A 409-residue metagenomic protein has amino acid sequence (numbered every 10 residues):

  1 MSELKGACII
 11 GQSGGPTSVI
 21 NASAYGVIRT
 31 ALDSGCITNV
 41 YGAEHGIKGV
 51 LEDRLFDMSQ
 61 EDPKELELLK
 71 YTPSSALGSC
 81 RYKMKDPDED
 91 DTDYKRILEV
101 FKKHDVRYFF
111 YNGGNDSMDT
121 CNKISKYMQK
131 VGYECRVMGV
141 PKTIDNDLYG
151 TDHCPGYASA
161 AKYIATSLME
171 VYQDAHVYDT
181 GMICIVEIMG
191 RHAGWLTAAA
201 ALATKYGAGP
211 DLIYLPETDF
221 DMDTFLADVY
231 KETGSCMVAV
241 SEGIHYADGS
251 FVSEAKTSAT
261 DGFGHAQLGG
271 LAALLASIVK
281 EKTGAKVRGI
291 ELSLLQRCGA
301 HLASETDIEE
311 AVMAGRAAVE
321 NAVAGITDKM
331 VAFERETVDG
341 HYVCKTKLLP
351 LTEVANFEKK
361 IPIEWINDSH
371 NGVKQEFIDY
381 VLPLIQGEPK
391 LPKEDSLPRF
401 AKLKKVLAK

Functional and structural regions predicted by a protein language model:
M1-S2, E52-R107, D116-S117, P155-G156 (+1 more regions): Glycine-rich oxoanion-binding loops at beta->alpha junctions
S2-R54: N-terminal phosphate-binding or glycine-rich loops at protein starts, especially the Walker A/P-loop of NTPases
L4-I10, L69-K83, K142-D152, D179-M182 (+1 more regions): Gly-rich Lys/Arg/Thr-decorated short loops/hinges at beta-loop-alpha junctions or inter-strand turns that position
S13-G15, A43-K48, R81-Y82, G114-N115 (+6 more regions): Short, ordered loop/turn segments at secondary-structure junctions
T17-V27, V50-L51, D93-K95, N115-K123 (+5 more regions): Short glycine/serine/threonine-rich phosphate/pyrophosphate-binding segments that cradle anionic phosphate groups
V100, Y108-G113, D119-E134, M138 (+1 more regions): Accessory alpha-helical/coil subdomains and C-terminal extensions that flank or cap enzyme catalytic cores
E254-K409: C-terminal non-catalytic interaction/assembly regions of soluble proteins
